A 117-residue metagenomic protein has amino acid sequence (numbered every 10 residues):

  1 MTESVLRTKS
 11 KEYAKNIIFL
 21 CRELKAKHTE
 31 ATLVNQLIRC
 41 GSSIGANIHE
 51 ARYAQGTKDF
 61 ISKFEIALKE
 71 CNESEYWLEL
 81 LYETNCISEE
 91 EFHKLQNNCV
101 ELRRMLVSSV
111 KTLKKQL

Functional and structural regions predicted by a protein language model:
M1-L117: Short, C-terminally biased terminal segments at protein or domain edges
